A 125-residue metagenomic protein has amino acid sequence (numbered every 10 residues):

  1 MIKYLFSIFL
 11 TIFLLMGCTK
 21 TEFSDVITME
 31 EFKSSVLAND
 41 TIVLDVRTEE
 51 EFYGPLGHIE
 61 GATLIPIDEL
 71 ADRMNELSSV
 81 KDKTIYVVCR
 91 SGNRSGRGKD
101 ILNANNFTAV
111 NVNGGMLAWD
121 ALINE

Functional and structural regions predicted by a protein language model:
I2-L5, M16-T41, E50-T84, N93-E125: Rhodanese-like catalytic fold shared by cysteine-dependent sulfurtransferases and DSP/PTP-type phosphatases
F9-L14: Hydrophobic core
V43-D45: Structural scaffold elements adjacent to functional motifs in cytosolic proteins
V87-V88: Short, surface-exposed ligand- or partner-binding patches at beta-edge/loop junctions that are enriched in aromatics
